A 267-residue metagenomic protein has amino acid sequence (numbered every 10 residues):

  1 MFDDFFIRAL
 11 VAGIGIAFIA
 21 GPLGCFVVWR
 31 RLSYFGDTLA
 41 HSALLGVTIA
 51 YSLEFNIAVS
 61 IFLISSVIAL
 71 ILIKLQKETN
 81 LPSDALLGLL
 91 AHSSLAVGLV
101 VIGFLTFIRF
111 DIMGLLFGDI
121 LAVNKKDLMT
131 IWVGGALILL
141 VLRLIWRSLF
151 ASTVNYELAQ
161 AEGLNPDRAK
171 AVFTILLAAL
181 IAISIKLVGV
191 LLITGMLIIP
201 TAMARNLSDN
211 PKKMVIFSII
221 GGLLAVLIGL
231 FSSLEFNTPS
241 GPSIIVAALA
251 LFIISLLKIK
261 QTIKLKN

Functional and structural regions predicted by a protein language model:
M1-F18: Membrane-interfacial amphipathic/re-entrant helices at transmembrane-helix boundaries
M1-F2, L116-I120, G221-K258: C-terminal binding/interaction regions
I7-R8, T79, L87-R147: Transmembrane helix-bundle core of multi-pass membrane transporters and related energy-transducing complexes
A9-A12, I57-S65, D84, G88 (+2 more regions): Loop-to-transmembrane alpha-helix initiation sites
C25-I108, A204-I216, S233-E235, I259-Q261: Short loop segments and helix-boundary regions at transmembrane helix junctions of multi-pass inner-membrane proteins
S42-S52, L90-I102, A122, P166-A171 (+3 more regions): Small-residue-rich segments of transmembrane alpha-helices in multi-pass membrane proteins, especially helix faces
L140-F173: Membrane-helix/interface signature in polytopic inner-membrane proteins
I193-P242: Transmembrane alpha-helical segments in multi-pass inner-membrane proteins
